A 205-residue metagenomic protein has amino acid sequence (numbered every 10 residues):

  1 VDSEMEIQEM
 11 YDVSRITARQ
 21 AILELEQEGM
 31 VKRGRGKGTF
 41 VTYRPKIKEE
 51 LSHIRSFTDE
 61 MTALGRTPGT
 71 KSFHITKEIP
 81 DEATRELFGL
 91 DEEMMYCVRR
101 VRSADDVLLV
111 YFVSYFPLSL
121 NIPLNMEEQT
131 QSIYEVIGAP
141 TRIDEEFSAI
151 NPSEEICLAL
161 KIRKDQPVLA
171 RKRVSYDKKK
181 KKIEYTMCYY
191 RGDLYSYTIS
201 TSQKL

Functional and structural regions predicted by a protein language model:
V1-V41: N-terminal helix-turn-helix
F40-I54: Short, cationic-aromatic polyanion-contact patches
T67-L205: C-terminal all-alpha effector/ligand-binding and dimerization domain of prokaryotic HTH-type transcriptional repressors
